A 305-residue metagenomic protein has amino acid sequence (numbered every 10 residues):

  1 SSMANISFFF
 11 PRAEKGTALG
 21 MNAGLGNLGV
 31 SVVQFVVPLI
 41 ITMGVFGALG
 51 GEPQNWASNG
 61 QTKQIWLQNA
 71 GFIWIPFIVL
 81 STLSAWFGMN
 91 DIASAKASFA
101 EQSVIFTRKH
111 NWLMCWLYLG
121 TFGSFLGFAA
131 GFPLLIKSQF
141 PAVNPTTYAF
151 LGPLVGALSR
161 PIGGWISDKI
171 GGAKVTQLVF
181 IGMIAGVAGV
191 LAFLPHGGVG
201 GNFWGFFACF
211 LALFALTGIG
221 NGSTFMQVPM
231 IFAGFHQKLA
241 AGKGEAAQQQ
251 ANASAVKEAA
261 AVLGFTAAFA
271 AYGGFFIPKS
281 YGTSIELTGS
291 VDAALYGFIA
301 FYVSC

Functional and structural regions predicted by a protein language model:
S1-F10, I219-Q250: Intracellular juxtamembrane helix-capping segments at the cytosolic ends of symmetry-related transmembrane helices
S1-L25: Cytoplasmic helix-loop-helix junction between adjacent transmembrane helices in 12-TM secondary transporters
G16-F46, L263-I277: Glycine-rich segments within core transmembrane alpha-helices of 12-TM secondary carriers
T42-F46, I73-A95: C-terminal membrane-cytosol helix-exit motif in multi-pass small-molecule transporters
N90-C115: Juxtamembrane intracellular "pre-TM" segments in multi-pass secondary transporters
R108-A157, P161, G218-N221, F225-M226 (+1 more regions): Extracytoplasmic gate region of multi-pass secondary transporters
S159-G172: Helix-to-loop junctions at the C-terminal end of transmembrane segments in multipass secondary transporters
A173-T224: C-terminal transmembrane helical hairpin of 12-TM major facilitator-type secondary transporters
